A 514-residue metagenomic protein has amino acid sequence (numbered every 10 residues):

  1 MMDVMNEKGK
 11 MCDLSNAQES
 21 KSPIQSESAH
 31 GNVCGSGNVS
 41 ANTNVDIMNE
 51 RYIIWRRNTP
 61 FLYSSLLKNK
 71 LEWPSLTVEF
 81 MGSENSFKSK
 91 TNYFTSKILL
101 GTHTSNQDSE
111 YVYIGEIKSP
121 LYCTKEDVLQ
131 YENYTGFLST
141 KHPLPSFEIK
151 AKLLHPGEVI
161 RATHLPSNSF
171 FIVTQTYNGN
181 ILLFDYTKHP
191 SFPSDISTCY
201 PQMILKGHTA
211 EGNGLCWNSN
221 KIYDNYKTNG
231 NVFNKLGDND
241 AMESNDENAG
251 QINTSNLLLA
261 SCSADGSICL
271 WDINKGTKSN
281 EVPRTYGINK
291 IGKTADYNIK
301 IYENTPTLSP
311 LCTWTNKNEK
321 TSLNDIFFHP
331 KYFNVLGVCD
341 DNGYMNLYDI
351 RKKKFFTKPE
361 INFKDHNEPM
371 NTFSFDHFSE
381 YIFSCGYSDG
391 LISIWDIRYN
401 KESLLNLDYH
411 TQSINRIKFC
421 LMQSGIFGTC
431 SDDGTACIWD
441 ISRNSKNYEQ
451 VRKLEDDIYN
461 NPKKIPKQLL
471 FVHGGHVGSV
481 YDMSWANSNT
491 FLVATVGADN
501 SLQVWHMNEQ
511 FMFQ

Functional and structural regions predicted by a protein language model:
D3, G9, D13, G37 (+4 more regions): Beta-propeller domains
S75-F80, G157-H164, T209-D224, G250 (+4 more regions): Canonical WD40 repeat/beta-propeller blade segments in eukaryotic WD-repeat proteins
F87-S89, T95-L99, S169-V173, I222-Y226 (+7 more regions): Structural hallmark of WD40 beta-propellers
G115, I181-D185, C262, I268-D272 (+4 more regions): WD40-repeat beta-propellers
S146-V159, G179, Y186-Y223, N253 (+2 more regions): Asp-box/WD-like beta-propeller blade repeats and closely related beta-sheet repeat scaffolds
A151-L153, M203-G207, E281-R284, L311-K317 (+7 more regions): Short C-terminal beta-strands that terminate individual repeats in beta-propeller domains, predominantly WD40 blades
Q175-N178, C262-D265, C339-N342, I350 (+3 more regions): Conserved strand-to-loop turn within each blade of WD40 beta-propeller repeats
I361, H377, Y381-T490, A498 (+1 more regions): Structured C-terminal portions of repeat-based eukaryotic scaffold domains
